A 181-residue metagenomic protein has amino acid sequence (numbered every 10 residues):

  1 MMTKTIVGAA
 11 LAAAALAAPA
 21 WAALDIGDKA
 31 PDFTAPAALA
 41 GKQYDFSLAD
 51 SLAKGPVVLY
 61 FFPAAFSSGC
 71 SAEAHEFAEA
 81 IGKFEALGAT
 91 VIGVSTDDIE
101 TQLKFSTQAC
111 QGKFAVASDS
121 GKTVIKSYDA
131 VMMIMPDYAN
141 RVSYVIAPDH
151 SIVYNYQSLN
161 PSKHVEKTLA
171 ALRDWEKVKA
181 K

Functional and structural regions predicted by a protein language model:
M1-G8: Bacterial N-terminal signal peptides that target proteins for export
G8-A17: Bacterial N-terminal signal peptides
A18-A22: Sec/Tat signal peptide C-region and signal peptidase I cleavage site
P31, P56, N140-V142: Short loop/turn microsegments at loop-to-beta-strand junctions
T34-P56: A short beta-strand-turn-helix
L48-S71, H75: Short active-site neighborhood of thiol/selenol oxidoreductases, capturing the structured segment around
G69-C110, K122-V124: Structural microenvironment flanking redox-active thiols in thiol-disulfide oxidoreductases
Y138-K181: Thiol-/selenol-based redox modules, centered on thioredoxin-like and closely related oxidoreductase domains
